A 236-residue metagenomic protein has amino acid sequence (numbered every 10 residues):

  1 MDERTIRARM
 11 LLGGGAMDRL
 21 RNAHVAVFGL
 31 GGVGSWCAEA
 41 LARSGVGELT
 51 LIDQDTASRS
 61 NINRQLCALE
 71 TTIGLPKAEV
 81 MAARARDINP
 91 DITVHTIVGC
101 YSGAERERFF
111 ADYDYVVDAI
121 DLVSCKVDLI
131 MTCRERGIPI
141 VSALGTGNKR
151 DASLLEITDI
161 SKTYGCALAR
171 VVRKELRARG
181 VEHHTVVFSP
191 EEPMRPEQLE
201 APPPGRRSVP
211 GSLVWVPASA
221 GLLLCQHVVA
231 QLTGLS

Functional and structural regions predicted by a protein language model:
M1-A26: N-terminal charged helix/coil linker that caps or initiates catalytic domains
R21-N22, F110-D112, V116: Alpha-helix C-terminal capping/helix-to-coil transition sites in glycosyltransferase folds
V27-G29, I52: Conserved N-terminal Rossmann-fold NAD(P)-binding element of oxidoreductases
V33: Hydrophobic/small residue at the entry helix of a nucleotide-binding pocket
A42-E48, E135: Conserved S-adenosyl-L-methionine
V46, L51-I88: Glycine-rich phosphate-binding loop and adjoining beta1-alpha1-beta2 segment of Rossmann-like nucleotide-binding folds
I97-R106: Conserved SAM/SAH-binding loop
A111-Y113, S124-D128, E135, I140 (+2 more regions): Glycine-rich phosphate/adenylate-binding loop
